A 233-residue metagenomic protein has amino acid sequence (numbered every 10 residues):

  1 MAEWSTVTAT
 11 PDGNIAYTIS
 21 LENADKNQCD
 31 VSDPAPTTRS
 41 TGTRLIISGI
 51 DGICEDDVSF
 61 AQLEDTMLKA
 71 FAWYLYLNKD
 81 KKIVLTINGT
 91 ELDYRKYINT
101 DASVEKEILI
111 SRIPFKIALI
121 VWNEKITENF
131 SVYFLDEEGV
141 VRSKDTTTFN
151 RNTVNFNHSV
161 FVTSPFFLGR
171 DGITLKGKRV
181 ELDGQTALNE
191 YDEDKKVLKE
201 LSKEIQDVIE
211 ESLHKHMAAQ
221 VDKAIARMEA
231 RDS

Functional and structural regions predicted by a protein language model:
M1, P34-T38, Y74-L77, E107-I110 (+2 more regions): A general structural signal for short secondary-structure junctions and capping/turn motifs
M1-D93: GHKL-type ATPase core
T8-T10, D51-I53, W73, E91-D93 (+5 more regions): Short loop/turn segments at secondary-structure transitions that flank enzyme active sites
T18-D25, E91-N129: A broadly used, surface-exposed interaction patch
L21-K26, T37, L63-L68, V104-K106 (+2 more regions): Short, low-complexity, polar/charged sequence segments that are solvent-exposed and flexible
V84-K96, D222-S233: Amphipathic alpha-helical surface "interface" segments used for docking/oligomerization or membrane association within
L85, I108, F134: Short aromatic-centered micro-motifs
P114-S233: GHKL/Bergerat-fold ATPase module
